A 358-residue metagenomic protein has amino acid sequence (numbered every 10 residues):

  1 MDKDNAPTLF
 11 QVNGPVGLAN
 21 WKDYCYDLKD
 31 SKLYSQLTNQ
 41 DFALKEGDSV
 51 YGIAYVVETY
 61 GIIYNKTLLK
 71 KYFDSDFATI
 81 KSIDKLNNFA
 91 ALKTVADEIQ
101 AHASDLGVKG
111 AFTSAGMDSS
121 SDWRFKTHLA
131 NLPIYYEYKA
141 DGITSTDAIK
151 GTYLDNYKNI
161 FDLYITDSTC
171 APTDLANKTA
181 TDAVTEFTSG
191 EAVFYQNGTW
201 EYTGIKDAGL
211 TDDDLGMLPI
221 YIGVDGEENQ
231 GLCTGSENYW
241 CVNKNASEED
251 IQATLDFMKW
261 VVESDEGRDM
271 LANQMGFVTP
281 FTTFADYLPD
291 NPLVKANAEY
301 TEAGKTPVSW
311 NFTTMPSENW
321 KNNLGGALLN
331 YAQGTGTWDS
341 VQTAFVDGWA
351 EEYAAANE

Functional and structural regions predicted by a protein language model:
M1-G17, L33, D76, V224-E227 (+4 more regions): Conserved N-terminal structural module of periplasmic/extracytoplasmic solute-binding proteins
Q11-Y64, K70, R124, D214-I220: Hinge/lid segment of periplasmic solute-binding proteins
K29-Q40, I80-N87, G116-S119, I134-N159 (+3 more regions): Short, solvent-exposed loop/beta-turn-alpha elements that line the ligand-binding surface or hinge of extracytoplasmic
S49-Y55, Y60, A90-T146: Extracytoplasmic/periplasmic solute-binding protein
N87-A91, D174-S189: Short helix-initiation/N-cap motifs at beta->coil->alpha
A96-D97, D141-K178: Glycine-centered hinge/linker elements that transmit conformational signals in sensory and ligand-binding systems
A208-G276: Extracytoplasmic/periplasmic substrate-recognition and gating elements
D265-M270, T279-P289, T301-E358: Conserved C-terminal helix/tail region of periplasmic/extracytoplasmic solute-binding proteins
